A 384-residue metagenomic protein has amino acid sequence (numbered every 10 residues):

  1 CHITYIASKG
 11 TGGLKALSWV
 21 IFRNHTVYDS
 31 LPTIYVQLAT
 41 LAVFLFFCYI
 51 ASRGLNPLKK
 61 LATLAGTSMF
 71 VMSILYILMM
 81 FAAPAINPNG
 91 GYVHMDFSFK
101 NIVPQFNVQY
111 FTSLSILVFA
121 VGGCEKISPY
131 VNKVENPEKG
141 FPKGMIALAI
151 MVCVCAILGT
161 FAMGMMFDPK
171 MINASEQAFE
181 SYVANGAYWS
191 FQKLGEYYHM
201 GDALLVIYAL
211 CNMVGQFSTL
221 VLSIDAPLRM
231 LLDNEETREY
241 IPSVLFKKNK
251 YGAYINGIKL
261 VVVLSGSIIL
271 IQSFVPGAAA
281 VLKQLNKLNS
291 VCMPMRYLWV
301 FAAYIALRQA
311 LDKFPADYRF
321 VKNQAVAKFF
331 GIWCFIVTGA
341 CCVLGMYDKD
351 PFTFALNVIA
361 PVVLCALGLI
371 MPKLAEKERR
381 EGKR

Functional and structural regions predicted by a protein language model:
C1-T4, A42-Y49, Y110-V118, I207-V221 (+1 more regions): Hydrophobic alpha-helical transmembrane segments of multi-pass membrane proteins
C1-T40, Y49, Q216-M230, V281 (+2 more regions): Hydrophobic transmembrane alpha-helices that form the core helical bundles of multi-pass secondary transporters
F22, T26, A42-S68, S128-E135 (+2 more regions): Membrane-water interface regions at transmembrane-helix termini and the short interhelical loops of multi-pass membrane
N24-Y35, K60-M200, V206: Helix-loop-helix junctions that connect adjacent transmembrane segments in multi-pass membrane transporters
Y35-Y92, G122, M145-I150, N286-W299 (+2 more regions): Membrane-interface loop-to-helix entry segments
G144, I150-L220, Y240-L285, N289: TM-loop-TM module centered on a large, flexible mid-protein loop between adjacent transmembrane helices in multi-pass
K247-G252, P294-D350, G382-R384: C-terminal membrane-solvent junction of multi-pass transporters and transport-like membrane proteins
F274-K283, C342-I359: Extracellular/periplasmic helix-loop-helix junctions in multi-pass membrane proteins
